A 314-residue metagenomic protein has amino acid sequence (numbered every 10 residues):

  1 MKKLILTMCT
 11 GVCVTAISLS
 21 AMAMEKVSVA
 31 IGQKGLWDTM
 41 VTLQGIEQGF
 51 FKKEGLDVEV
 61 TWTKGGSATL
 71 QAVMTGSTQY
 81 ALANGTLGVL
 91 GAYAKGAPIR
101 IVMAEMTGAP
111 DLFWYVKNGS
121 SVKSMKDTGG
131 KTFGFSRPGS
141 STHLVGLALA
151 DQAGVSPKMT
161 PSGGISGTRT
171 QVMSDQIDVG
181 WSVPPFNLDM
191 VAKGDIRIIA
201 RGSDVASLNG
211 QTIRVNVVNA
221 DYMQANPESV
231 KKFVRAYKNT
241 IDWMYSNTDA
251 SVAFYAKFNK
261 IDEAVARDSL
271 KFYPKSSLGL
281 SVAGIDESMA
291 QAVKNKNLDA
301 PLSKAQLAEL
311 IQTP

Functional and structural regions predicted by a protein language model:
M1-C9: Bacterial N-terminal signal peptides that target proteins for export
T10-G11, A21: Cleavable N-terminal signal peptides
I17-M24: Sec/Tat signal peptide C-region and signal peptidase I cleavage site
M24-S162, Q171-S174, D178-P184, D195-R201 (+1 more regions): Short, glycine-/small- and polar/acidic-enriched structural segments that line small-molecule recognition paths
K53, D204-N209, K275-A283: Short, solvent-exposed loop/beta-turn-alpha elements that line the ligand-binding surface or hinge of extracytoplasmic
L87, S166-Y255: Pocket-lining segment of extracytoplasmic ligand-binding domains
M223-L298: Secondary-structure end/capping motifs
A292-P314: Conserved C-terminal helix/tail region of periplasmic/extracytoplasmic solute-binding proteins
